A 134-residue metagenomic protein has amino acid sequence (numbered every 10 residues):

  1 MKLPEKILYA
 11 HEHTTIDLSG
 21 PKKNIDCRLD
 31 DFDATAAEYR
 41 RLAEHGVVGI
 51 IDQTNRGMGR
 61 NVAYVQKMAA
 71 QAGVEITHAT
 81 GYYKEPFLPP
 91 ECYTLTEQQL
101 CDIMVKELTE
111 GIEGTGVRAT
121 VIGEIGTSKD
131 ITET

Functional and structural regions predicted by a protein language model:
M1-P86: N-terminal hydrophobic targeting/anchoring segments and the immediately downstream early-domain regions of hydrolases
K67-A70, E75-T134: Active-site gating/metal-coordination segments in enzymes
